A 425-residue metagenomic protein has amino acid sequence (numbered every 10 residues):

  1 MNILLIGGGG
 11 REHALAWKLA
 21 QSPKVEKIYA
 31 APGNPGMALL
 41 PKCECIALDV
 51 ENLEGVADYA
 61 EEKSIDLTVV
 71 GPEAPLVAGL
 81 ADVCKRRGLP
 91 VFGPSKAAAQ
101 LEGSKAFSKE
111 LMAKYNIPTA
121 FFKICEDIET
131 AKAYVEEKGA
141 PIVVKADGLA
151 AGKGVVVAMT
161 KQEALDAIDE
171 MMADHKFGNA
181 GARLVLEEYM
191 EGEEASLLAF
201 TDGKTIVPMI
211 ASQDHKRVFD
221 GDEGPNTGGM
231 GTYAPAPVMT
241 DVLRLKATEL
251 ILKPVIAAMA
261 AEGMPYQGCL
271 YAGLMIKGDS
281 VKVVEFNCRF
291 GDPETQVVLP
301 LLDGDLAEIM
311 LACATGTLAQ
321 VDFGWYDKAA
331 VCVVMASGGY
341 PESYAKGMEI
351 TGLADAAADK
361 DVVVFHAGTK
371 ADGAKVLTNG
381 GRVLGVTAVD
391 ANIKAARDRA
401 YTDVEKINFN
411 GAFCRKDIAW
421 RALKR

Functional and structural regions predicted by a protein language model:
M1-A97: ATP-binding N-terminal substructure of ATP-dependent carboxylate-amine bond-forming enzymes
Q21, A38-L39, E62, F92 (+13 more regions): Solvent-exposed alpha-helices and their adjacent loops that cap or buttress functional pockets in soluble metabolic
C45-E51, K123-D127, A158: Short acidic-hydrophobic, aromatic-tinged amphipathic segments that line or gate anion-handling sites
N52, T369-G373, L377-R425: Generic C-terminus detector
F92-G154: A conserved helix-loop-beta module that forms one wall/lid of the active-site cleft in ATP-utilizing catalytic domains
G154, A158-T295: Internal nucleotide-binding/catalytic subdomain
T248-L270, N287-D359, D372: Active-site "cap" helix and flanking loop/linker of ATP-utilizing ligase/carboxylase catalytic domains
